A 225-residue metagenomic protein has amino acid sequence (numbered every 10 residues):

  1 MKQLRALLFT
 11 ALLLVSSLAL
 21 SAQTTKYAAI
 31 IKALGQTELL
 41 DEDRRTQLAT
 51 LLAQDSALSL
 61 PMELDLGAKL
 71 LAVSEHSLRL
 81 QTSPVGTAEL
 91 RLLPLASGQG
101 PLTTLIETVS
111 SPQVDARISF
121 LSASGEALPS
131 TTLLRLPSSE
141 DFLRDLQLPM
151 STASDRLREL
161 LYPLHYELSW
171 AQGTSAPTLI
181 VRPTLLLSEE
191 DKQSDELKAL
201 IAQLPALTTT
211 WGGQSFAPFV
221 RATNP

Functional and structural regions predicted by a protein language model:
M1-L8: Bacterial N-terminal signal peptides that target proteins for export
L8-L18: Hydrophobic helical h-region of N-terminal Sec-dependent signal peptides in bacterial secretory/periplasmic proteins
A22-L95: Terminal domain-start segments
L80, T108-V114, D195-L200: Short consensus segments that form the blades of beta-propeller domains, in both extracellular/periplasmic
G86-E89, T103, Q113-I118, Y162-H165 (+1 more regions): Short, surface-exposed coil-to-beta transition loops
Q99-T108, T174-R182: Acidic/hydrophobic-patterned starts of short beta strands in beta-sheet-rich repeat architectures
P101-S139: Mid-length scaffold segments of soluble, non-membrane domains
S130-G212, A217-P225: Short aromatic loop motif centered on NTY/YTY
